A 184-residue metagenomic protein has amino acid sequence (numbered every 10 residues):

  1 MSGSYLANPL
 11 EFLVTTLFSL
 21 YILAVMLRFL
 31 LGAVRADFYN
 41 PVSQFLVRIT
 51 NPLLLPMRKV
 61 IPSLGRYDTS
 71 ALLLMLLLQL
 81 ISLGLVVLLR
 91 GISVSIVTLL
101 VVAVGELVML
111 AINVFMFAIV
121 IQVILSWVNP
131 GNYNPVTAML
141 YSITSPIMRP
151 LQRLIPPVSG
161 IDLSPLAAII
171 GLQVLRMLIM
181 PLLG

Functional and structural regions predicted by a protein language model:
M1-G184: Selective transmembrane helix interface/packing segments
